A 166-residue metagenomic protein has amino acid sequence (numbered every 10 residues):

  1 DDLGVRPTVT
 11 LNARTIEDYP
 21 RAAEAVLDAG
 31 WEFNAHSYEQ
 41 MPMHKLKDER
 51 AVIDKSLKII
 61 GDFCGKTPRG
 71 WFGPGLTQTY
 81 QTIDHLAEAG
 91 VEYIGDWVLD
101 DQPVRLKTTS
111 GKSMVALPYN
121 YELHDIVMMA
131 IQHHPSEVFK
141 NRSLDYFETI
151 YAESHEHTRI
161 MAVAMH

Functional and structural regions predicted by a protein language model:
D1-A116, Y121, K140-V163: Catalytic alpha-helical scaffold of carbohydrate-active enzymes acting on polysaccharides/glycoconjugates
A116-H133: Glycine-rich, positively charged active-site loop/lid region within alpha/beta enzyme cores that binds and organizes
M128-A130, A162-H166: Short, local alpha-helical segments
E137: Short, contiguous alpha-helical
